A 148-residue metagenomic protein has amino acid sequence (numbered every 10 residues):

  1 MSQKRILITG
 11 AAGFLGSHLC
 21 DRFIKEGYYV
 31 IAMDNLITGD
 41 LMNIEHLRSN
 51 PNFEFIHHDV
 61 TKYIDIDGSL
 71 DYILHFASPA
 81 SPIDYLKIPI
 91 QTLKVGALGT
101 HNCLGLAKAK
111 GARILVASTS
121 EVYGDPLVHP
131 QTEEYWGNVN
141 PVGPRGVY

Functional and structural regions predicted by a protein language model:
M1-Y148: N-terminal Rossmann-like NAD(P)+-binding domain of SDR-like oxidoreductases, especially those catalyzing
